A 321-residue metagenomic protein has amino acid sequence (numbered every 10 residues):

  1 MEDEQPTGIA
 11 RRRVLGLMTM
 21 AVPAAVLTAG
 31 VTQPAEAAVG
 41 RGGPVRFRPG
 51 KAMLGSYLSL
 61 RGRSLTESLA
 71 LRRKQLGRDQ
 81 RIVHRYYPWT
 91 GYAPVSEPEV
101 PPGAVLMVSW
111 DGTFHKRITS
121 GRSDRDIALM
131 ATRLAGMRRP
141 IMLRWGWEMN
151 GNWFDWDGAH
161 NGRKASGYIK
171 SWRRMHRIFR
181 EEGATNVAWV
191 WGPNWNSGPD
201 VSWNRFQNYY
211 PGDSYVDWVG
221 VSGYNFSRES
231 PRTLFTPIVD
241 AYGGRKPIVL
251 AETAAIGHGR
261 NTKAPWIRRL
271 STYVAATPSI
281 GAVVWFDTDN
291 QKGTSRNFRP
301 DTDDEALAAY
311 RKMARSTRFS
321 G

Functional and structural regions predicted by a protein language model:
M1-A10, M20-A29, E36: N-terminal secretory signal peptides
G55-M137: N-terminal carbohydrate-binding/catalytic regions of secreted carbohydrate-active enzymes
S64-L71, P88-E97, R125-M130, W195-Y210 (+2 more regions): Alpha-helical scaffolding within the catalytic cores of extracellular/periplasmic polymer-degrading hydrolases
S96, P102-A104, V221-G259: Glycoside hydrolase catalytic-domain groove-lining segments
G136-G162, V187-P193: Active-site groove signature of glycoside hydrolases
R180-S202, P247-I256, W285: Aromatic-lined carbohydrate-recognition surfaces of secreted/lumenal glycan-active proteins
F206-E229, F286: Aromatic- and acid-rich polysaccharide-binding/catalytic face of secreted or lumenal carbohydrate-active enzymes
H258-G321: Substrate-binding cleft of secreted/luminal carbohydrate-active enzymes
